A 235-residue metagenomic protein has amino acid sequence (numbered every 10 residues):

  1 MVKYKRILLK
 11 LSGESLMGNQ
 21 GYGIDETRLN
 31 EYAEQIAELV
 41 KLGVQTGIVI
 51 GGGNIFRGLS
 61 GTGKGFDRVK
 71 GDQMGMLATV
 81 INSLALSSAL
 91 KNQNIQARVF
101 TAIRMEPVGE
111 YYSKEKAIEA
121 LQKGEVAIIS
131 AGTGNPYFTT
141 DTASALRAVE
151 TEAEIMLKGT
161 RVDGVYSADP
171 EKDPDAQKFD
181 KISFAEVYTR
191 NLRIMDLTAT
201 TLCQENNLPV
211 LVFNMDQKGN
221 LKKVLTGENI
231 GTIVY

Functional and structural regions predicted by a protein language model:
M1-Y235: C-terminal catalytic "cap/lid" subdomain
